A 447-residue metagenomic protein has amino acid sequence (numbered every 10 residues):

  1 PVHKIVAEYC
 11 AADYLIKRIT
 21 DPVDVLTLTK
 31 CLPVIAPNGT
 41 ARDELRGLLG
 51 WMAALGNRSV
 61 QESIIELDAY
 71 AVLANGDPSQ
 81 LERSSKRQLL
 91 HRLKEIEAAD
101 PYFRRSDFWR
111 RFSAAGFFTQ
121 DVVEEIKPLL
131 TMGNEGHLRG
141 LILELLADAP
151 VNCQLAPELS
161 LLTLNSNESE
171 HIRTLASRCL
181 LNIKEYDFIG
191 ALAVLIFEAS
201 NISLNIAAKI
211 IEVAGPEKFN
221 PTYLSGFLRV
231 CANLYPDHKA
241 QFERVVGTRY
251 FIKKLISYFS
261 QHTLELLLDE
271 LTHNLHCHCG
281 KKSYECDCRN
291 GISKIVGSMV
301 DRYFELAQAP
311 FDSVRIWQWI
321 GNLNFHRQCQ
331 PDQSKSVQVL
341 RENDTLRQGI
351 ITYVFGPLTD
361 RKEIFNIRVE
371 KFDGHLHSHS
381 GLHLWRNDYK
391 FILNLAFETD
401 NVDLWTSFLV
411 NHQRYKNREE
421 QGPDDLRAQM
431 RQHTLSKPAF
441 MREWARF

Functional and structural regions predicted by a protein language model:
I5-N201, P216-V230, F242, K254-Y258 (+2 more regions): Leucine-enriched alpha-helical scaffold segments used for protein-protein interaction
P37-N38, E44-L55, V72-S84, R104-F117 (+12 more regions): Structural detector for internal amphipathic alpha-helices that build alpha-solenoid repeat scaffolds
A115, N165, T248, S313 (+6 more regions): Polar helix-capping/helix-linker motif
L155-A156, F188-L192, N220-F227, S260-L271 (+6 more regions): Intrinsic disorder/low-complexity flexible regions in very large eukaryotic scaffold/regulatory proteins, enriched
A199-L204, C231-P236, E270-G280, I316-Q328: Amphipathic alpha-helical segments within extended alpha-helical solenoids and repeat-rich scaffolds in large
F440: Structured alpha-helical
A445-F447: Charge-dense, extended regions
